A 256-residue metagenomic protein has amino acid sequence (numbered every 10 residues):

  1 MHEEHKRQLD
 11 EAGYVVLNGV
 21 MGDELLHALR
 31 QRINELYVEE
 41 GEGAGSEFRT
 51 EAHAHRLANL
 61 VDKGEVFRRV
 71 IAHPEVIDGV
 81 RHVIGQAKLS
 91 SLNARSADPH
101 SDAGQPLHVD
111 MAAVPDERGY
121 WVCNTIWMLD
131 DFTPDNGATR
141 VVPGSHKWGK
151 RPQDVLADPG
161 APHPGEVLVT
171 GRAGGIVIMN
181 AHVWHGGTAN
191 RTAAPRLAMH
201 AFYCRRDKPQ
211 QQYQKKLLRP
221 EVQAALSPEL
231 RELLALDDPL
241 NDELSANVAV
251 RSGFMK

Functional and structural regions predicted by a protein language model:
M1-A12, L17-D116: Non-heme Fe(II)-dependent double-stranded beta-helix
V16-L17, W127, V177-M179: Short hydrophobic-aromatic micro-motifs
G19, G144, Y203: Active-site donor-binding loop signature of nucleotide-sugar glycosyltransferases
H53, K63, S90, W121-C123 (+2 more regions): Residues that flank catalytic or metal-binding motifs in active/ligand-binding sites
V66, G79, T125-M128, G186: Short, hydrophobic/aromatic alpha-helical segments in well-folded domains
L92-A94, T125-W127, M199-Y203: A structural signal for short, well-ordered beta-strand segments
S101-T170, K208-L218: Catalytic core of non-heme Fe(II) oxygenases with the double-stranded beta-helix
W148-D154, D158-I178, H182-V183, T188-K256: Conserved double-stranded beta-helix
